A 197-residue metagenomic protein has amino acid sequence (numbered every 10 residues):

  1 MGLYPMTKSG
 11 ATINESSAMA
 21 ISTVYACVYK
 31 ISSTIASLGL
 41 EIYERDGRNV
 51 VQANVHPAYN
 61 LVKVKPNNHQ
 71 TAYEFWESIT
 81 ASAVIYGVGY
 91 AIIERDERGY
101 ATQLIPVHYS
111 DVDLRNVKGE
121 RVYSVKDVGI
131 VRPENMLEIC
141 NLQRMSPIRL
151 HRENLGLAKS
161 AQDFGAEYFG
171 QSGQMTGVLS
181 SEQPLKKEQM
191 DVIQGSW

Functional and structural regions predicted by a protein language model:
M1-W197: Structured, contiguous alpha/beta core segments that scaffold functional sites
